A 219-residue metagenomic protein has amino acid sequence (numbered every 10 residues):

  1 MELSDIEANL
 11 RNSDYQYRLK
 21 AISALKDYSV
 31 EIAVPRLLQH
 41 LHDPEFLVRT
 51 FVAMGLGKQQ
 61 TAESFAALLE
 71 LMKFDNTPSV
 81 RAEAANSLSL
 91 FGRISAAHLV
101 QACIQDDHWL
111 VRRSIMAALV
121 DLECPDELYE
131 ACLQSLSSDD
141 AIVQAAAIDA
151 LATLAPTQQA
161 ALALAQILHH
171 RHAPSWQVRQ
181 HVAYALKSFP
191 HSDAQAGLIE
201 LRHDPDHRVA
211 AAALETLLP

Functional and structural regions predicted by a protein language model:
M1-N9, S29-H42, T61-F74, R93-Q105 (+3 more regions): Amphipathic alpha-helical scaffolding segments comprising HEAT/armadillo-like alpha-solenoid repeats
A8, Q16-V30, Q39, T50-T61 (+8 more regions): Structural detector for internal amphipathic alpha-helices that build alpha-solenoid repeat scaffolds
S13-D14, P44-E45, N76-T77, D107-H108 (+3 more regions): Short inter-helical turns and helix N-cap capping residues of alpha-solenoid HEAT/ARM repeat scaffolds
G197-P219: Terminal, low-structured helical/coil segments at or just beyond the last alpha-helical repeat
